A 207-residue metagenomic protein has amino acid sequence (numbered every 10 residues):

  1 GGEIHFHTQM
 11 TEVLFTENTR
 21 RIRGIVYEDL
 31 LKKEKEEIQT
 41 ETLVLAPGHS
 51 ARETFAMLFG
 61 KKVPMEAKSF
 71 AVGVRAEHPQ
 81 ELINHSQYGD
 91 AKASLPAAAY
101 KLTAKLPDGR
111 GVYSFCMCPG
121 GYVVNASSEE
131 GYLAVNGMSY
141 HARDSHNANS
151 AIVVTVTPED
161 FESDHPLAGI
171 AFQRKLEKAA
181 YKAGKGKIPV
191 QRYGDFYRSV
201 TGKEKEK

Functional and structural regions predicted by a protein language model:
G1-K207: Residues forming the flavin
